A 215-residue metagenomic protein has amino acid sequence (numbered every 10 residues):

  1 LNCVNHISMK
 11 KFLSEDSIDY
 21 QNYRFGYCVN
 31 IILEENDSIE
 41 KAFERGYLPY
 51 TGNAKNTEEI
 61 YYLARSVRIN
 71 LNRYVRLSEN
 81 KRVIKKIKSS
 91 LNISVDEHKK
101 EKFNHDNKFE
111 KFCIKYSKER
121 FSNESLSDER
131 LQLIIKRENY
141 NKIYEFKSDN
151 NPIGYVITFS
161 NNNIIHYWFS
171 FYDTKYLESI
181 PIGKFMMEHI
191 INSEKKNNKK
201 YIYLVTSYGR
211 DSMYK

Functional and structural regions predicted by a protein language model:
C3-D37, A42-L71, S148, P152-T174: Conserved donor-binding loop and adjoining core beta-sheet/short helix segment in diverse acyl/aminoacyl transferases
G46, C113, K215: A residue-level signal for conserved active-site and pocket-lining positions in enzyme catalytic cores
G52, N56-R120: Acyltransferase donor/substrate-recognition loop-hinge adjacent to the catalytic core
L91-S179: A conserved beta-strand-loop-helix scaffold within acyl/acetyltransferase catalytic domains
S179-I191: Conserved acetyl-CoA-binding loop-helix of GNAT-fold acetyltransferases
E194: Hydrophobic pocket-lining residues that define ligand/cofactor binding sites across diverse proteins
N197-V205: Conserved GNAT acetyl-CoA-binding A-motif
Y208-K215: Conserved active-site alpha-helix within GNAT-family acetyltransferase domains
